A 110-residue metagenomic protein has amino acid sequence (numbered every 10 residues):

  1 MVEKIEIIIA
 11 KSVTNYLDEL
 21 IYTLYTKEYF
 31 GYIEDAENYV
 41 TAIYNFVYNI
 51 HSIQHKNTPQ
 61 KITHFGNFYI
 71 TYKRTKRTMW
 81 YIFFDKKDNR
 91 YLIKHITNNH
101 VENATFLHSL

Functional and structural regions predicted by a protein language model:
M1-V2, F46-N49, H100: An N-terminal domain-start capping segment
M1-Y44: Arg/Lys-rich, positively charged N-terminal/basic patches that mediate binding to nucleic acids
L24, G31, Q54-K61, A104: Secondary-structure transition/capping residues
E34-T41, N45, H64, T71 (+1 more regions): Short, surface-exposed, charged/polar-biased interaction segments
N45-T75: A short, surface-exposed loop/turn module that caps and links secondary-structure elements
Y72-L110: Enriched for short, Lys/Arg-rich terminal
